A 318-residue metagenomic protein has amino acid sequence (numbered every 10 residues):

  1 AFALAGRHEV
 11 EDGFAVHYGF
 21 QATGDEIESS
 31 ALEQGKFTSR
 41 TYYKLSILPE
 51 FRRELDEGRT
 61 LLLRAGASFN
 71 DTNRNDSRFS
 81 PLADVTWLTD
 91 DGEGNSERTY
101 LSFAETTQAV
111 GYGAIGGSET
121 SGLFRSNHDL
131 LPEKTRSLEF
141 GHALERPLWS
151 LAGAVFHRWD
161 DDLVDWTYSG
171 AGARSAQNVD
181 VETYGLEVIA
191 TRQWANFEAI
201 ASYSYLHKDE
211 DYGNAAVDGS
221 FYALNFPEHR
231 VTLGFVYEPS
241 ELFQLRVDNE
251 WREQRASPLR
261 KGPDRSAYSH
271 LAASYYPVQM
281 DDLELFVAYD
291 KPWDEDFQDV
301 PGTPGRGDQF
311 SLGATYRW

Functional and structural regions predicted by a protein language model:
A1, Q34-Y43, D71-F79, H128-K134 (+6 more regions): Replace "Gram-negative outer membrane beta-barrel proteins" with "bacterial and organellar outer membrane beta-barrel
A1-R78, D90, I200: Face-selective signature of the C-terminal outer-membrane beta-barrel domain
F2-H8, L45-R53, A83-W87, F140-L144 (+6 more regions): Residues on the lipid-exposed face of transmembrane beta-strands in outer-membrane beta-barrel proteins
D12-V16, L55-L63, D91-T99, L148-L151 (+3 more regions): Repeated loop/turn-to-beta-strand initiation elements of outer-membrane beta-barrel proteins
A22-E28, Y43, R53, A67-N73 (+11 more regions): Transmembrane beta-strands of outer-membrane beta-barrel pores
L55-E57, S150, F156-W159, Q177-L259: Gram-negative outer-membrane beta-barrel transporters
S96-L101, R136-F140, T191-R192, Y222-W318: Conserved C-terminal beta-signal and adjacent last beta-strands/turns of outer-membrane beta-barrel proteins
E97-W159, S169-Q193, A223-H229, G305: Outer-membrane beta-barrel signature, preferentially recognizing the C-terminal barrel domain of Gram-negative
